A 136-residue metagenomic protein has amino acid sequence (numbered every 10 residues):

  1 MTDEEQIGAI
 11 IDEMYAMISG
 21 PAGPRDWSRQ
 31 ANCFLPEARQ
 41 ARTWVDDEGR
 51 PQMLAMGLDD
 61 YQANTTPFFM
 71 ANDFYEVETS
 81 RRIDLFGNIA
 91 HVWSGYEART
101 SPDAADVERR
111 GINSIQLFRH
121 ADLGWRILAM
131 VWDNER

Functional and structural regions predicted by a protein language model:
M1-P36: Short, low-complexity N-terminal intrinsically disordered segments enriched in polar/charged residues
G8, D12, D59-Q62, W93: Generic alpha-helical structural signal
A16, W93-T100: Generic short beta-strand segments
W27-F86: A solvent-exposed, acidic/Ser-Thr-rich amphipathic alpha-helical stretch
M70-A71, A98-E108: Short, cysteine-centered beta-strand-loop-beta hairpins and adjacent loop/turn segments enriched in charged/polar
E78-I83, Y96-A98, I112-R119: Hydrophobic/aromatic beta-strand elements that line small-molecule binding cavities or substrate pockets in beta-rich
H91, D103, E108-R136: Short beta-strand edge/turn micro-motifs at domain boundaries
